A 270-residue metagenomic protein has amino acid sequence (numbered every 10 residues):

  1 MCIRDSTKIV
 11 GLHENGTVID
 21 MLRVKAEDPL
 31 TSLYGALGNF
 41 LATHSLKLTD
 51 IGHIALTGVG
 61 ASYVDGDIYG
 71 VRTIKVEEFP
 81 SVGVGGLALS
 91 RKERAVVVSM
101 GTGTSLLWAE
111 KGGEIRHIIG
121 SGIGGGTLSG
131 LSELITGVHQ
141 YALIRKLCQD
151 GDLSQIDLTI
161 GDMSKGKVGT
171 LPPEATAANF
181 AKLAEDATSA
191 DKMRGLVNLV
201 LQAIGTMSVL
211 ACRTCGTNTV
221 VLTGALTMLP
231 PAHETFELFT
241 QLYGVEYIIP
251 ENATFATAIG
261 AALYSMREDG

Functional and structural regions predicted by a protein language model:
M1-D5: Conserved small/polar residues in nucleotide/adenosyl-binding loops
T7-H13, T104-A109: Short beta-strand scaffold segments in enzyme catalytic cores
M21-L22, K75-S81, G85-A142: Glycine-rich phosphate-binding loop of actin/hexokinase-like ATP-binding domains
L22-A26, A42-E78, I115-H117: Short beta-strand-loop/turn "lid" adjacent to the catalytic site in phosphate-handling enzymes
L56-V64, L210-R213, T217-F239, T254: Glycine-rich phosphate-binding loops at beta-strand->alpha-helix junctions
R72-F79, E237-I259: Conserved phosphate-binding/catalytic loops in two-lobed NTP-binding clefts
G83-L89, L128-S132, Y247-G270: Glycine-rich phosphate-binding/hydrolytic loop that grips phosphoryl groups
E133-A211: Active-site rim beta-loop-alpha module in soluble metabolic enzymes
